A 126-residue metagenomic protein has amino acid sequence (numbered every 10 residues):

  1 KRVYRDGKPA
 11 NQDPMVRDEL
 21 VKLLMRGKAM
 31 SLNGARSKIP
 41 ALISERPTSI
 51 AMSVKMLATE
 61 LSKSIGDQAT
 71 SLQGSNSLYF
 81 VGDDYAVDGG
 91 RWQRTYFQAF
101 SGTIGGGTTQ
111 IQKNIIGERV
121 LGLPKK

Functional and structural regions predicted by a protein language model:
K1-K126: Alpha-helical interface subdomain recognition
